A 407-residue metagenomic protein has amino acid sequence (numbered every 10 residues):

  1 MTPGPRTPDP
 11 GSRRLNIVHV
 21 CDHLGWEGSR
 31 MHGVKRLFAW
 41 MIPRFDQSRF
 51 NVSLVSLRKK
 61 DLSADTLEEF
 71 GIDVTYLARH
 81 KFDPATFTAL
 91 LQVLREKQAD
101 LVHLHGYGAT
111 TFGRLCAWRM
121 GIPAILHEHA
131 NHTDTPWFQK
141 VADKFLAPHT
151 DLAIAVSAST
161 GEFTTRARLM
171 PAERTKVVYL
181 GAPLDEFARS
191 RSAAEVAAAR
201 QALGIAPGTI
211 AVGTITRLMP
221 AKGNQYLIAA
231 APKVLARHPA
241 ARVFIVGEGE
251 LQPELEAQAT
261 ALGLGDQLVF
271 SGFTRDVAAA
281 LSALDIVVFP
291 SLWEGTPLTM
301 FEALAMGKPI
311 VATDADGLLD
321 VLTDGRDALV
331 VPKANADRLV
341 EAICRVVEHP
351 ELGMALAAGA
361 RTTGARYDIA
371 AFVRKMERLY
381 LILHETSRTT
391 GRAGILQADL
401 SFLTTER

Functional and structural regions predicted by a protein language model:
R30-W40, I210-A236, V243, E250-E256 (+1 more regions): A conserved mid-protein helix/loop that constitutes part of the nucleotide-sugar donor-binding site
V55-S56, P309-A312, L322: Short hydrophobic beta-strand element within catalytic cores of glycosyltransferases and related nucleotide-activated
I125-D151, E162, L169: A conserved, positively charged/aromatic
T150-V177, A182-R189: A short, active-site helix/loop in glycosyltransferases that binds the activated sugar's phosphate group
A188-I205, L352, G394: A short helix/loop element that forms part of the nucleotide-sugar donor recognition site in Leloir-type
A198-Q201, R345, L352-R366, R378: A short, well-ordered alpha-helix in the C-terminal region of glycosyltransferases
F273, L292: Aromatic "clamp/platform" in nucleotide-sugar-dependent glycosyltransferases that forms part of the donor/acceptor
D324-G325, L329-A336, R345-P350: Conserved acidic donor-binding segment of nucleotide-sugar-dependent glycosyltransferases
